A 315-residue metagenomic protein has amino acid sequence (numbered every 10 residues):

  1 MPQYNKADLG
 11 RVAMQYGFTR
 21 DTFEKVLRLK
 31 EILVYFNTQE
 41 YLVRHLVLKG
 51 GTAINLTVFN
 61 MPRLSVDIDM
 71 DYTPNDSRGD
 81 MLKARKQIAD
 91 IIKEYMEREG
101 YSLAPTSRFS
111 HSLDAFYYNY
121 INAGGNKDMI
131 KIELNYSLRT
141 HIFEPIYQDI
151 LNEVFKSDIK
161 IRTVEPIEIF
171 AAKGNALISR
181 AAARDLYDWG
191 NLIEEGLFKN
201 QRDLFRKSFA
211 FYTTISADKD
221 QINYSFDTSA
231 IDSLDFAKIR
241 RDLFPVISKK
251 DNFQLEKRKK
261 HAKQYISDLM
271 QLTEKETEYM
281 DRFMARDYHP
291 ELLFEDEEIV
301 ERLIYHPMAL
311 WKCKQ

Functional and structural regions predicted by a protein language model:
M1-L46, L56-I68, Y72-Q315: Structured mid-to-C-terminal alpha-helical surface segments
G51: Active-site glycine-centered loops adjacent to acidic/histidine catalytic or metal-binding residues that shape
